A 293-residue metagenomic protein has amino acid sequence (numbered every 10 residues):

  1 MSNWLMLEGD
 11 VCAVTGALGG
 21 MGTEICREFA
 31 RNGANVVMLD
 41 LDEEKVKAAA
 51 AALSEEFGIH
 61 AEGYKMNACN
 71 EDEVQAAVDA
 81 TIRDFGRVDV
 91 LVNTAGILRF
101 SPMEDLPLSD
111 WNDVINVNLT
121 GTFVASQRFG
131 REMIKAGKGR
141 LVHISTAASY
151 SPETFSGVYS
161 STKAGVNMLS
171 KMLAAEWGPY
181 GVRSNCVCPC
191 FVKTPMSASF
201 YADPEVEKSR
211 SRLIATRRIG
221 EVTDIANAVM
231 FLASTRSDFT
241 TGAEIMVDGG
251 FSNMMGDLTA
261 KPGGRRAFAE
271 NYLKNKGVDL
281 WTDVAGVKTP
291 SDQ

Functional and structural regions predicted by a protein language model:
W4-V37: Canonical Rossmann dinucleotide-binding motif of NAD(H)/NADP(H)-dependent dehydrogenases/reductases, specifically
L98, L106, P152-S160, M172 (+1 more regions): Active-site loop-to-helix junction immediately N-terminal to the catalytic Tyr of the SDR YXXXK motif in Rossmann-fold
P102-M103, D110-I115, R210: Substrate-binding pocket helix/loop in short-chain dehydrogenase/reductase
S126, T162, S170: Active-site helix of classical SDR
R131, A175-P179, D238: Alpha-helical segment proximal to the catalytic Tyr-Lys
T146: Residue(s) in the substrate-gating loop at a strand-loop-helix junction that position the organic substrate next
C186, K208-T240, I245-G249, K276-Q293: C-terminal helical subdomain
